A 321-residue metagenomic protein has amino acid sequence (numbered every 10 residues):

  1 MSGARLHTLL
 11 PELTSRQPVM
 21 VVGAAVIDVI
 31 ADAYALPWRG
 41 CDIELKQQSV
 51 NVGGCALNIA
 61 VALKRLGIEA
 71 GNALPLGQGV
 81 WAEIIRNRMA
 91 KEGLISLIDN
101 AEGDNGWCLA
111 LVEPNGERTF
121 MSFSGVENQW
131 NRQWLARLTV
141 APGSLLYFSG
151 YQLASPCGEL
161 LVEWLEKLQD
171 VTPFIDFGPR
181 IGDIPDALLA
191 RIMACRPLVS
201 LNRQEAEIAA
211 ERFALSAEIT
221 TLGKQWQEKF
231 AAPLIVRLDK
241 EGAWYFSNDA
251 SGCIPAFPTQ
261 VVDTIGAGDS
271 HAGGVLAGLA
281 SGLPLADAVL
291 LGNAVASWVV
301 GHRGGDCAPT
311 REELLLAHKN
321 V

Functional and structural regions predicted by a protein language model:
M1-A25, R86-N100, V112-S251: Ribokinase/PfkB-type carbohydrate-kinase core domain
M1-P75, V80-I84, V261-V262: Glycine-rich phosphate/adenosyl-contacting loop at the front of the ribokinase-like
S2-V19, R212-V321: Conserved phosphate-binding/catalytic region of the ribokinase-like
L63, N202, G268: Short, conserved phosphate/pyrophosphate- and ester-handling motifs at nucleotide-, phospho-/glycolipid
A73, M121, I254-P255: Hydrophobic residues at beta-strand termini and immediately following loops that shape nucleotide-binding pockets
G103-G106: Short acidic/glycine-enriched loop/turn segments that link adjacent beta-strands
